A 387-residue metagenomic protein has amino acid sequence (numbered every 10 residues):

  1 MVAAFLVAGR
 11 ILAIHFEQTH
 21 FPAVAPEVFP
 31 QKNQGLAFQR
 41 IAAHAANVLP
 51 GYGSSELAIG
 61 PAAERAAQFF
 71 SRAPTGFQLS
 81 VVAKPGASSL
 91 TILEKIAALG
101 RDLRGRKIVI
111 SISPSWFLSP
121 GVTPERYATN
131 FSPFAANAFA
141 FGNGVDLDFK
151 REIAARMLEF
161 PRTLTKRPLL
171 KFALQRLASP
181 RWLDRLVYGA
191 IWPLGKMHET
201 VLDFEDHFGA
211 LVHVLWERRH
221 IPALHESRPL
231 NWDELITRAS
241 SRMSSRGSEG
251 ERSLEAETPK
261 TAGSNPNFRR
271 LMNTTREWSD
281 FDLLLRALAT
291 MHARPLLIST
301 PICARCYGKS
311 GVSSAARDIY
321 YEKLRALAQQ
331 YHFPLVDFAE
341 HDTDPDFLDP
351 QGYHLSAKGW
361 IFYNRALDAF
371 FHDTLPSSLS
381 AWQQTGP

Functional and structural regions predicted by a protein language model:
M1-I14: Hydrophobic membrane-insertion alpha-helices, especially the h-region of bacterial N-terminal signal peptides
L12-N33: Alpha-helical transmembrane signal-anchor/signal-peptide segments
R40-A66: Catalytic nucleophile-elbow at a beta strand-turn-alpha helix junction centered on a G-D-S/GDSL motif, marking
A46-V48, F77, R104-K107, A289-L296 (+1 more regions): Loop/turn elements at helix/coil->beta-strand transitions in domains of secreted/extracellular proteins
L57-A154: Membrane-embedded segments
F131-M291, W382-P387: Secreted/periplasmic serine-hydrolase-like ester/acetyl group-modifying domain
K196-D203, A304-D337: Substrate-gating cap/lid alpha-helix
Q351-P387: Histidine-centered active-site loop/cap adjacent to the catalytic His in serine esterases/O-acetyl transfer systems
